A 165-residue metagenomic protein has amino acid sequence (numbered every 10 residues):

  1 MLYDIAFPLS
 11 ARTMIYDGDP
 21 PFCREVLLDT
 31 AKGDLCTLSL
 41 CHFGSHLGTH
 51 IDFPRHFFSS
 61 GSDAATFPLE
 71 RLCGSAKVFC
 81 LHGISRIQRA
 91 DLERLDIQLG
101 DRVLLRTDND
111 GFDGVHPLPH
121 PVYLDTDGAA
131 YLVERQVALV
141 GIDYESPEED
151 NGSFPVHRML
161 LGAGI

Functional and structural regions predicted by a protein language model:
M1-I165: Active-/binding-site microenvironments in catalytic and ligand-binding cores
